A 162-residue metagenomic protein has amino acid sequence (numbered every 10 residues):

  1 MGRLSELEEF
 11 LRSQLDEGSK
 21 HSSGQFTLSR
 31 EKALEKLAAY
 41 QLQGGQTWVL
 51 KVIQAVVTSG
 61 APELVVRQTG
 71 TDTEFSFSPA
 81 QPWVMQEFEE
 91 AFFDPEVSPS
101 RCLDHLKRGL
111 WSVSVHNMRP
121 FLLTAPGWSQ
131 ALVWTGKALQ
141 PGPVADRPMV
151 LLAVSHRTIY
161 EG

Functional and structural regions predicted by a protein language model:
M1-Q25, D94-E96, D104, R108-G162: Flexible, glycine-/charge-rich segments associated with ATP-binding catalytic modules
M1-Q54, V84-D94: Bergerat-fold GHKL ATPase/HATPase_c domain
G45-T47, C102-L106: Short linear interaction motifs
I53-S100, L110-S112, P126-G127, V133-P141 (+2 more regions): Conserved beta-strand-loop-beta-strand hairpin that lines the nucleotide-binding pocket of ATP/GTP-utilizing enzymes
